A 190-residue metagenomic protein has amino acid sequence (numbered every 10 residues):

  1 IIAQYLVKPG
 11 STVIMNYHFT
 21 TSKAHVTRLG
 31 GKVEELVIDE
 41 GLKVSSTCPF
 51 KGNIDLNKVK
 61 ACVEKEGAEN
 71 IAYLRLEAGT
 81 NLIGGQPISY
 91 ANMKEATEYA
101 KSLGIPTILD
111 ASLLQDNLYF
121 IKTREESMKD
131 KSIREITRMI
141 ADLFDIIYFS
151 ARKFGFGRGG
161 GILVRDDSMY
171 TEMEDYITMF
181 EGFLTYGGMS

Functional and structural regions predicted by a protein language model:
I1-S190: Conserved PLP-enzyme active-site core in the AAT-like
